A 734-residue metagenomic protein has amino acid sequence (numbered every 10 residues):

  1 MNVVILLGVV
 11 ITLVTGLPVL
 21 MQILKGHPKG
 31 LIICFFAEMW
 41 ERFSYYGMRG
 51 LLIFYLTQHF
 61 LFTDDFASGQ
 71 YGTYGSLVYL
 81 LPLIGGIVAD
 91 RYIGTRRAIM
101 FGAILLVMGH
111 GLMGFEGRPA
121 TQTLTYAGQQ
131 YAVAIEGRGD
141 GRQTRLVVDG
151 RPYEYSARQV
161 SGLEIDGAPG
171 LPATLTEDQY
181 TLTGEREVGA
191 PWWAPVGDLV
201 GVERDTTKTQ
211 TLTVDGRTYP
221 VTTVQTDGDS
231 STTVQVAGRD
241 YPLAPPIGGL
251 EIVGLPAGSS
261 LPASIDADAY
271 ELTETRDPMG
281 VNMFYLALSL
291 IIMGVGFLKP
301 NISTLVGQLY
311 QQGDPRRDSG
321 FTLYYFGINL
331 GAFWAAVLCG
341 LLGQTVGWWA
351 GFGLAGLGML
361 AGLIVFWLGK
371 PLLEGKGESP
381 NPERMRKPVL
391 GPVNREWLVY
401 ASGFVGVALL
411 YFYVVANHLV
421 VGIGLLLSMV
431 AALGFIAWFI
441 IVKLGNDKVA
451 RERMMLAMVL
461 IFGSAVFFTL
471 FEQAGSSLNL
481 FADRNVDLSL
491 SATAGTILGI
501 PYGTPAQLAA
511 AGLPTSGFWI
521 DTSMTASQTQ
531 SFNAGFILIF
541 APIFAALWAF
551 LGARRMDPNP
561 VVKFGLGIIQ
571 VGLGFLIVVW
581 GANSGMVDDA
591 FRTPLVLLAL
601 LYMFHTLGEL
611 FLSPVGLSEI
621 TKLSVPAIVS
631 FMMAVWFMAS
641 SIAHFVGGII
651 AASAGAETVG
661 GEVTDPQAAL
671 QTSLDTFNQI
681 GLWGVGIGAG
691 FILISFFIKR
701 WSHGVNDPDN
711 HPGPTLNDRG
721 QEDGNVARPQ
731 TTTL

Functional and structural regions predicted by a protein language model:
M1-K29, I33, Q122, Q129-P246 (+10 more regions): Intracellular loop-helix junctions on the cytosolic face of multi-pass helical membrane proteins
F35, M39, L124, G128-G137 (+5 more regions): Hydrophobic core of transmembrane alpha-helices in multi-pass small-molecule transporters, especially MFS/SLC-type
M48-Q70, G307, A474-Q528: Short amphipathic helix-loop junctions that connect adjacent transmembrane helices in Major Facilitator Superfamily/SLC
R49-L51, L80-I87, F115, L330-T345 (+4 more regions): A gly/Pro-rich, aromatic-decorated transmembrane alpha-helix motif that marks the paired, flexible gating helices
F66-A67, F101, D314-G327, N559 (+6 more regions): Cytoplasmic loop-to-transmembrane helix junctions
Y74-P82, R316-Q344, G351-F366, A401-F404 (+2 more regions): Glycine-rich segments within core transmembrane alpha-helices of 12-TM secondary carriers
V78-P82, L368, L427-F439, S491-R554 (+1 more regions): Transmembrane alpha-helices of Major Facilitator/SLC transporters
R97-L112, N559-I577: Structural signature of the two symmetry-related core transmembrane helices
